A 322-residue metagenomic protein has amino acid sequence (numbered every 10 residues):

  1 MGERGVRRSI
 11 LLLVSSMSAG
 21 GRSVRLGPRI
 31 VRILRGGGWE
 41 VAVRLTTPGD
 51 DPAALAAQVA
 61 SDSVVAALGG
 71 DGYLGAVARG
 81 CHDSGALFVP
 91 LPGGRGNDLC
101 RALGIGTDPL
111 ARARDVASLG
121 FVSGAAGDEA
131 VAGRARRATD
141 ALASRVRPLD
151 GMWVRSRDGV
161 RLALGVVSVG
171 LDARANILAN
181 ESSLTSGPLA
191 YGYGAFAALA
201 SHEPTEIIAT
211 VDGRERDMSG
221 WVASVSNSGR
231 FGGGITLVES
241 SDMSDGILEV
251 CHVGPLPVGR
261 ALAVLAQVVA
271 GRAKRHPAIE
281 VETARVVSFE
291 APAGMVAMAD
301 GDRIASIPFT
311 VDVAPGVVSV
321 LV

Functional and structural regions predicted by a protein language model:
M1-V65, G75, D83, L110 (+2 more regions): ATP/NTP phosphate-donor binding region
S16, L68-G70, L91-G94: Glycine-rich beta-strand-to-loop/alpha-helix junction loops that act as flexible
G37, R44-T46, H82-L87, G93-W221: Catalytic core of DAGKc-family lipid kinases
D71, A223: Short conserved active-site loop signatures built around small residues
S168, D172, S224-V238, R303: Glycine-rich phosphate/pyrophosphate-binding beta-alpha loops
D172-A175, D217-S219, R230-G234, V258-A261: Short acidic/glycine-rich loop or secondary-structure boundary segments that cap or lie
S183-A190, F231-G234, E239-R260: Gly/Ser/Thr-rich active-site loops/lids in small-molecule metabolic enzymes that frequently grip phosphoryl groups
V211, D217, D242, H252-V322: ATP/nucleoside-binding phosphotransfer catalytic cores, i.e., glycine-rich phosphate-binding loops
